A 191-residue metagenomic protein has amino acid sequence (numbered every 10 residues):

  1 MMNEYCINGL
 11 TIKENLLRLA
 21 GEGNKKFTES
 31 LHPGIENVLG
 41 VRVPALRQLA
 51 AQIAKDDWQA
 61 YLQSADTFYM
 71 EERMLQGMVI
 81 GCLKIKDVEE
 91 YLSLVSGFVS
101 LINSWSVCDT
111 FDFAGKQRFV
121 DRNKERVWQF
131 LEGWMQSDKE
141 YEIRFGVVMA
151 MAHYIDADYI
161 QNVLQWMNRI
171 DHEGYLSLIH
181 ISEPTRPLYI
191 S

Functional and structural regions predicted by a protein language model:
M1-M74, M78-C82: N-terminal alpha-helical scaffold/docking segments in eukaryotic complex subunits
A54-Q63, I85-G97, D121-G133, A157-R169: Amphipathic alpha-helical scaffolding segments comprising HEAT/armadillo-like alpha-solenoid repeats
F68-Y69, N103-W105, D138-E140, G174-L178: Short inter-helical turns and helix N-cap capping residues of alpha-solenoid HEAT/ARM repeat scaffolds
E72-R73, W105-D109, I143: Residue-level detector of extended alpha-helical repeat arrays and alpha-solenoid scaffolds
G77, D112-F113, G146-V148: Hydrophobic core positions within HEAT/HEAT-like alpha-solenoid repeats
A114-R118, Q129-W134, M149: Amphipathic alpha-helical interface segments
I179-S191: Single conserved hydrophobic/aromatic residue that forms the stacking wall/gate of nucleotide- or nucleobase-binding
